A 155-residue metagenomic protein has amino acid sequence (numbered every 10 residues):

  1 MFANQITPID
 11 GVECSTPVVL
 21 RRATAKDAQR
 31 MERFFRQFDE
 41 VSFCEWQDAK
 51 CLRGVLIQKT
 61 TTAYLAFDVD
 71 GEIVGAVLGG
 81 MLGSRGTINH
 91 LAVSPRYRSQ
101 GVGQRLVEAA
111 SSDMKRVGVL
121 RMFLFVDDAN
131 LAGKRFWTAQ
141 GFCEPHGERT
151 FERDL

Functional and structural regions predicted by a protein language model:
D10, R36, F43-D68: Active-site rim helix/loop that mediates acceptor-substrate recognition in acyltransferases
P17-M31: A short beta-loop-alpha structural element at the N-terminal edge of CoA-dependent acyl/N-acetyltransferase catalytic
A23, L91-V93, V126: Hydrophobic adenine-recognition pocket in adenosine-nucleotide-binding enzymes
E72-G80, T87-A92: Conserved beta-strand in the GNAT
V93, S99-S112, A139: Conserved acetyl-CoA-binding loop-helix of GNAT-fold acetyltransferases
R98, L124-G133, E152-L155: Conserved beta-strand-loop-alpha-helix junction that forms the acyl-donor binding cleft
M114-V126: Conserved GNAT acetyl-CoA-binding A-motif
T138-G147: Conserved acetyl-CoA-binding loop of GNAT-fold acetyltransferases
